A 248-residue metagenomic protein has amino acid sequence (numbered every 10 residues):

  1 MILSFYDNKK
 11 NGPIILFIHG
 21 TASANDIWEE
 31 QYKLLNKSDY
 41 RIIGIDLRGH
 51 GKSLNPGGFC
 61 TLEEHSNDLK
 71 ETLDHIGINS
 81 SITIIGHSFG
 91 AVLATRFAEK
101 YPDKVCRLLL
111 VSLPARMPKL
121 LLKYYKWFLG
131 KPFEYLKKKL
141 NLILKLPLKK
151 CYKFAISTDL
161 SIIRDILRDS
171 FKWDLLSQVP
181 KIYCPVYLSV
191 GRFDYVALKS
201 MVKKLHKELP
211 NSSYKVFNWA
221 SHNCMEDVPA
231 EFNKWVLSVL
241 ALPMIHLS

Functional and structural regions predicted by a protein language model:
M1-L16, K37-Y40, L144-K153, S157 (+1 more regions): Alpha/beta-hydrolase fold catalytic core
N8-N55: Conserved HGGG/HGGXW glycine-rich cap/lid loop of the alpha/beta-hydrolase fold
R41-I85, K234: Active-site loop/oxyanion-hole signature of alpha/beta-hydrolase fold enzymes
T95-K100, V105-Y135: Flexible "cap/lid" loop of the alpha/beta hydrolase fold
Y124, G130-Y183: Conserved alpha/beta-hydrolase catalytic His-Asp/Glu region
I182, L188-V190: Short beta-strand/loop motif that positions the catalytic acidic residue of the alpha/beta-hydrolase fold
F193-A197: Acidic catalytic loop of the alpha/beta-hydrolase fold
A220-P229, N233: Catalytic histidine-centered segment of alpha/beta-hydrolase-like enzymes
